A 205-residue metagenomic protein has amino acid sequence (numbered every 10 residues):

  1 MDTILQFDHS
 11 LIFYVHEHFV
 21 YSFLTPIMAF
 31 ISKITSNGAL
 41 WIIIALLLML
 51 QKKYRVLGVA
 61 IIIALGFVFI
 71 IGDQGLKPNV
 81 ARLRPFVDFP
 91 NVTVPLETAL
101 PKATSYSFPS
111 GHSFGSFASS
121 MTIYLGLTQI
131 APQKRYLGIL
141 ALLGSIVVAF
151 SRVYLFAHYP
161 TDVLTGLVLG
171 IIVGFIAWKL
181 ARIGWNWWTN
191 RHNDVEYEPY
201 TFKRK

Functional and structural regions predicted by a protein language model:
M1-L40, D73-A103, K203-K205: N-terminal transmembrane-helix/juxtamembrane module of multi-pass inner/ER membrane proteins
I4-F7, V20-I27, I34-T35, Q51 (+4 more regions): Structural motif marking the loop-to-transmembrane transition
Y14, A45-M49, A149, V153: Solvent-exposed, amphipathic alpha-helical segments
H18, S22, L50, Y54 (+5 more regions): Membrane-interface elements of multi-pass transporters and channels
I44-G72, G138: Interfacial segments of alpha-helical transmembrane regions
I62-I71, G75, V168, I172-I176: Hydrophobic, lipid-facing residues on alpha-helical transmembrane segments of integral membrane proteins
L96-K205: Membrane-embedded catalytic cores of phosphoryl/pyrophosphoryl-handling enzymes
